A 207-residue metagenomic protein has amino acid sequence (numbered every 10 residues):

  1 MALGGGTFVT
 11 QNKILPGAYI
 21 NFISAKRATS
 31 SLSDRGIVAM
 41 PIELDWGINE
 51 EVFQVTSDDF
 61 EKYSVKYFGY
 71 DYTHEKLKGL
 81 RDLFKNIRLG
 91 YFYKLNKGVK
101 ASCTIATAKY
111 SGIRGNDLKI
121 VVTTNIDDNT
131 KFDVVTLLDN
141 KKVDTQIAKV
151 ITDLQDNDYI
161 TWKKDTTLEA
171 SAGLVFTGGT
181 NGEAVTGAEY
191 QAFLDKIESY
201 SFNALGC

Functional and structural regions predicted by a protein language model:
M1-C207: Surface-exposed assembly/interface segments
